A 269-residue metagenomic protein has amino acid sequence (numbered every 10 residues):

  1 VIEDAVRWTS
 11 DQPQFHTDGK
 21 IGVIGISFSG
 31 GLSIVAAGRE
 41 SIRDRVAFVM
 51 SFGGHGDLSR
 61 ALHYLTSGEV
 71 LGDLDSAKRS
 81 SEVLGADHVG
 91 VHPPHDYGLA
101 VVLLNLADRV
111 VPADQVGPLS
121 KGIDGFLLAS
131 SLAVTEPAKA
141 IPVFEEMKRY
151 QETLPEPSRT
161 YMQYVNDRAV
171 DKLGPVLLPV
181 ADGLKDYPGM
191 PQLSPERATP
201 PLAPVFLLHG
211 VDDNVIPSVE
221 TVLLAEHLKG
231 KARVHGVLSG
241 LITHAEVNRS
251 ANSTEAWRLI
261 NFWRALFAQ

Functional and structural regions predicted by a protein language model:
V1-F15: Alpha/beta-hydrolase active-site loop
P13-S27: Alpha/beta-hydrolase fold nucleophile elbow
V23-I26, M50-F52, L208: Short beta-strand immediately N-terminal to the catalytic nucleophile in serine-hydrolase-like folds
G25-V35: Glycine-rich nucleophile elbow surrounding the catalytic serine of serine-hydrolase chemistry
V35-T153: Alpha/beta-hydrolase-fold enzymes
H63, A77, R149-P191, V222-E226 (+1 more regions): C-terminal catalytic histidine-bearing segment of alpha/beta-hydrolase fold enzymes
P201, F206-H209, D213: Short beta-strand/loop motif that positions the catalytic acidic residue of the alpha/beta-hydrolase fold
N214-E220: Conserved alpha/beta-hydrolase "acid-adjacent" motif
